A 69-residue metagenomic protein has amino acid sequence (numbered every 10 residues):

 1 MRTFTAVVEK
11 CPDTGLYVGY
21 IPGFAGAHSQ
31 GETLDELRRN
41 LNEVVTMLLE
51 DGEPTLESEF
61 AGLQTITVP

Functional and structural regions predicted by a protein language model:
M1-V7, D35-P69: Short, charged, surface-exposed hinge/linker loops at domain edges that act as mobile lids or interdomain connectors
E9-F24: Short aromatic-glycine-(Arg/Gly/Cys) micro-motifs in beta-strand/loop hairpins
A25-L34: A short, exposed loop/beta-hairpin motif centered on an aromatic-Gly-Thr core
